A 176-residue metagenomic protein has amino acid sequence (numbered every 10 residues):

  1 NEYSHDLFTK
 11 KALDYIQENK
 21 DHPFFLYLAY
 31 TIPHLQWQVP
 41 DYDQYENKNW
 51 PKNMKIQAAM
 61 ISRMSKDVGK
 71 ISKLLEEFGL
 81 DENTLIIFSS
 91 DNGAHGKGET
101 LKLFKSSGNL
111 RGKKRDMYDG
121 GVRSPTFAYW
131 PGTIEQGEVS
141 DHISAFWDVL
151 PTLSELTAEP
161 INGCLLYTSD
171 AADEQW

Functional and structural regions predicted by a protein language model:
N1-T9, L13-I16: Accessory cap/linker subdomain of secreted extracellular hydrolases
E2, M54-A58, K113-R115, T133-I143 (+1 more regions): Active-site rim elements
D6-K10, K55, S62-G69, S144-P151: A structural signal for well-ordered alpha-helical segments within the folded catalytic domains of diverse enzymes
A12-Q57, H95-F104: Active-site His/acidic residue clusters
F24-A29, I61, V68-I71, L75 (+3 more regions): Beta-strand elements within well-structured catalytic alpha/beta cores of enzymes that handle phosphate/sulfate esters
Q36-V39, W50, K73-T133, A145: Histidine-centered active-site microenvironments of extracellular/periplasmic hydrolases and transferases
Q44, N109, V139: Conserved beta-strand positions that form and line the central face of beta-propeller blades
Y167-W176: Single conserved hydrophobic/aromatic residue that forms the stacking wall/gate of nucleotide- or nucleobase-binding
